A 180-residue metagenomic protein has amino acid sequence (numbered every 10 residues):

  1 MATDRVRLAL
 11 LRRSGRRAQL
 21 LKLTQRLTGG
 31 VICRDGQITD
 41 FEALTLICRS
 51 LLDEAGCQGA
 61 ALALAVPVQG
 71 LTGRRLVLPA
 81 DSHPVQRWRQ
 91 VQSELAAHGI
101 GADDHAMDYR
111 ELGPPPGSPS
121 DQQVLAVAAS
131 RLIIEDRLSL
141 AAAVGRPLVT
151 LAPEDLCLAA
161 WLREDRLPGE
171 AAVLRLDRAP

Functional and structural regions predicted by a protein language model:
M1-R26, G56-Q58, W88-Q90, P115-P180: Small-residue (GG/TT-enriched) beta-loop-alpha framework at ligand/catalytic clefts
L11, A65-V66: Short hydrophobic alpha-helical segments used for membrane anchoring or interfacial signaling
R13, L52-A55, G99-A102: Conserved NTP-handling cores and scaffolds of large molecular machines
L23-E54: N-terminal phosphate-binding loop and adjacent alpha-helix
Q25, F41, V66-V124, L162: Internal amphipathic helical hairpin motif
Q37, F41-T45, P84-W88, S130 (+1 more regions): Generic alpha-helical secondary structure
I47-E54, E94-A97, L140: Amphipathic alpha-helical regulatory segments at dimerization interfaces that relay allosteric signals between sensory
A60-L64: Hydrophobic beta-strand segments of well-ordered beta-sheets in folded domains
